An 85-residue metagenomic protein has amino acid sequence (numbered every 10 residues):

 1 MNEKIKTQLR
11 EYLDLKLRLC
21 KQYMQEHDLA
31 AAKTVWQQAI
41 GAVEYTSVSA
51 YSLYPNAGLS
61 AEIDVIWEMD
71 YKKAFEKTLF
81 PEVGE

Functional and structural regions predicted by a protein language model:
M1-T7, K77-E85: Short intrinsically disordered terminal tails
N2, Y12, G58, D64 (+3 more regions): Glycine-centered signal
E3-H27: N-terminal acidic leader/helix
L9, L17, V35, A39 (+1 more regions): Amphipathic alpha-helical segments in structured regions that serve as interaction surfaces
K21-Q25, V35-W36, T78: Generic alpha-helix signal with a bias toward terminal, lower-confidence helices and secondary-structure junctions
L29-M69: Acidic, low-complexity, intrinsically disordered interaction modules
